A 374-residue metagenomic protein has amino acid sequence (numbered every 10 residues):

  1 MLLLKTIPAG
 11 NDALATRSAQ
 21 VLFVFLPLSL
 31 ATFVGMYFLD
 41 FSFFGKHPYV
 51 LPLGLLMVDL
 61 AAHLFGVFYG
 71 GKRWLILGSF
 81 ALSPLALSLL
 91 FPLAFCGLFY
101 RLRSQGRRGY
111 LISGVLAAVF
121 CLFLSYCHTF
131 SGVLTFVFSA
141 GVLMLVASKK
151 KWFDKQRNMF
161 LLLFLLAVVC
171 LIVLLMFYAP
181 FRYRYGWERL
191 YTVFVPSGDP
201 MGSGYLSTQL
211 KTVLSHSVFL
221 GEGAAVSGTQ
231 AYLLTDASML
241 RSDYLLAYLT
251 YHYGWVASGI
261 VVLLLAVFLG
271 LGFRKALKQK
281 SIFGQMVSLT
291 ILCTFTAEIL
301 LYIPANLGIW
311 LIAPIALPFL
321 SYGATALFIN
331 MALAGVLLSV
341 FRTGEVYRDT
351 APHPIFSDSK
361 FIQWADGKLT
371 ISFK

Functional and structural regions predicted by a protein language model:
M1-Y69, T325-R342, V346-I355: A structural signal for hydrophobic alpha-helical transmembrane segments in multi-pass membrane proteins
A15-P48, L89-S104, V142-K151, G270: Transmembrane alpha-helical segments and their membrane-water interfaces
F43, M57-L82, F181-T192, G228-Q230: Membrane-interfacial helix-loop-helix modules of multi-pass inner-membrane proteins that assemble, modify, or transport
P48-Y69, C121-S125, A167-M176, T294: Hydrophobic alpha-helical transmembrane segments
G109-L124, F130-A179: Hydrophobic alpha-helical segments of polytopic membrane proteins
L111, L301-K374: A juxtamembrane structural motif centered on a specific transmembrane helix
Q156-G259, F283: Hydrophobic, glycine- and aromatic-enriched re-entrant/interface helices and adjoining loop segments
F273-P314, L320: Loop-to-helix entry and N-terminal half of a specific, functionally important transmembrane alpha helix in multi-pass
